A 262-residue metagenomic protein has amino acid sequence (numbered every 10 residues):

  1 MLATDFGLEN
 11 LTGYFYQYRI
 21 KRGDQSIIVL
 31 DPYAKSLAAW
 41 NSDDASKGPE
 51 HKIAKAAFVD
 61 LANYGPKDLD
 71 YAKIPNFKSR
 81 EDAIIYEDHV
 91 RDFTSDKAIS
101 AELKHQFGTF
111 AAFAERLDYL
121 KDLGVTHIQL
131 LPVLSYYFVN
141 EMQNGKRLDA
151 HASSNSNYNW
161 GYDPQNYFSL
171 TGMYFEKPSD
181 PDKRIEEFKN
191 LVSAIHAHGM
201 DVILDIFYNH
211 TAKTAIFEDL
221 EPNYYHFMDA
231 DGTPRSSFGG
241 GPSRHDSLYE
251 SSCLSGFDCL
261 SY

Functional and structural regions predicted by a protein language model:
M1-I85, F93-A101, H105: The feature marks proteins involved in alpha-glucan
H89-Y262: Substrate-binding/active-site clefts of carbohydrate-active enzymes
